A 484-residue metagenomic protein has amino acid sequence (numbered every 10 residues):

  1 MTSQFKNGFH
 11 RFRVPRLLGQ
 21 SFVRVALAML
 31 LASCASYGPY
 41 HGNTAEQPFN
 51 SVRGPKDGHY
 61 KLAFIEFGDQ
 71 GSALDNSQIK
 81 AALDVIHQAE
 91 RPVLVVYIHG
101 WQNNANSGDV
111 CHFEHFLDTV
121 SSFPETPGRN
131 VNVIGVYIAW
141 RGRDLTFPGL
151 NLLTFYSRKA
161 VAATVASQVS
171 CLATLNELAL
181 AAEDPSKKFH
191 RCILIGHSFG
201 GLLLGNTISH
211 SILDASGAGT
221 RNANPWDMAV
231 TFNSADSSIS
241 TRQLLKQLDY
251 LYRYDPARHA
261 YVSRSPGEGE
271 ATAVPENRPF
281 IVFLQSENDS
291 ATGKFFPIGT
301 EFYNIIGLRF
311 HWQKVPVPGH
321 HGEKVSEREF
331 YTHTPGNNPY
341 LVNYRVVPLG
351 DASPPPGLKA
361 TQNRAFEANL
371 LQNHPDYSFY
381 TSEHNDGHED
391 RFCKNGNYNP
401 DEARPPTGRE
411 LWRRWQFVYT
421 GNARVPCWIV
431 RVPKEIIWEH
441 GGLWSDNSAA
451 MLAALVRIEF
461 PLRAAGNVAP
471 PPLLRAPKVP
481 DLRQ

Functional and structural regions predicted by a protein language model:
M1-G19: N-terminal secretory signal peptides that target proteins for export/translocation
F22-S33: Bacterial N-terminal signal peptides
A35-S72, N130, W140-F189, I208-Q484: Lipolytic serine-hydrolase domain surface
E66-H87: N-terminal carbohydrate-binding/catalytic regions of secreted carbohydrate-active enzymes
V85-D144: Short, surface-exposed "cap/lid" segments of acyl-processing enzymes
V96-G100, H197-S198, N233: The conserved beta1-alpha1 loop
R191-I193: Residue in the alpha/beta-hydrolase core beta-strand immediately N-terminal to the catalytic nucleophile
I195-G196, G200, L204: Gly/Ala-rich beta-loop-alpha elbow adjacent to hydrolase catalytic centers
